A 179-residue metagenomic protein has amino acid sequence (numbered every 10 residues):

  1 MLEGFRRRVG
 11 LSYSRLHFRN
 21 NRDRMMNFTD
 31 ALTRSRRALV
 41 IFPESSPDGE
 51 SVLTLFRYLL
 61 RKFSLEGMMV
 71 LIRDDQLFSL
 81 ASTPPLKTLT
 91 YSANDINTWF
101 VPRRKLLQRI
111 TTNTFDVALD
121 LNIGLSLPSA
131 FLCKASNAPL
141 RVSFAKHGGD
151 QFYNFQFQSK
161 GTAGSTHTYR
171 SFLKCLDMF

Functional and structural regions predicted by a protein language model:
M1-R6, G148-F179: Active-site-proximal region of nucleotide-activated glycan assembly enzymes, centered on histidine/acidic-rich loops
E3-R37, S46-G49: Short N-terminal or domain-adjacent regulatory/targeting segments
R37, V117-L119: Structural motif
V40-I41, S45-L65: Histidine-anchored nucleotide/phosphate-binding helix
P47-G49, D75-A81, Q151: Short, charged/polar "capping" segments at the starts of alpha-helices and the immediately preceding loops
L60-R109: Conserved nucleotide-cofactor-binding alpha/beta core module
L89, L119, L140-F144, F157: Hydrophobic/aromatic beta-strand patches that form the interior of the parallel beta-sheet core in alpha/beta enzyme
N122-P139: An aromatic- and histidine-rich active-site surface loop
